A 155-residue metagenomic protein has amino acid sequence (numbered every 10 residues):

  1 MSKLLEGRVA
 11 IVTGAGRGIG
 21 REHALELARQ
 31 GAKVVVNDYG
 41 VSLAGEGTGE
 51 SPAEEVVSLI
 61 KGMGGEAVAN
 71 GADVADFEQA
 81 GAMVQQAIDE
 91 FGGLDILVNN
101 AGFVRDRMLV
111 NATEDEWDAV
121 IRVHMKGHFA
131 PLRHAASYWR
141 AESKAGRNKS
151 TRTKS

Functional and structural regions predicted by a protein language model:
S2-V36: Canonical Rossmann dinucleotide-binding motif of NAD(H)/NADP(H)-dependent dehydrogenases/reductases, specifically
E6, M63-E66, Q79, Q86-N99 (+1 more regions): A glycine-rich helix->loop->beta "capping" turn within Rossmann-like NAD(P)(H)-dependent oxidoreductase domains
V12-T13, N99-N100, R147-S155: Structural signature of the Rossmann-like NAD(P)-dependent dehydrogenase/reductase core
Q30-E55: Conserved glycine-rich Rossmann-like NAD(P)H-binding loop of the short-chain dehydrogenase/reductase
E50, E54, G71-Q85, E114: The beta1-alpha1 cofactor-binding region of Rossmann-like NAD(H)/NADP(H)-dependent oxidoreductases
I60, M108-L109, E116-I121: Substrate-binding pocket helix/loop in short-chain dehydrogenase/reductase
L132-R133: A short, exposed helix-loop element centered on a Lys and neighboring polar residues
